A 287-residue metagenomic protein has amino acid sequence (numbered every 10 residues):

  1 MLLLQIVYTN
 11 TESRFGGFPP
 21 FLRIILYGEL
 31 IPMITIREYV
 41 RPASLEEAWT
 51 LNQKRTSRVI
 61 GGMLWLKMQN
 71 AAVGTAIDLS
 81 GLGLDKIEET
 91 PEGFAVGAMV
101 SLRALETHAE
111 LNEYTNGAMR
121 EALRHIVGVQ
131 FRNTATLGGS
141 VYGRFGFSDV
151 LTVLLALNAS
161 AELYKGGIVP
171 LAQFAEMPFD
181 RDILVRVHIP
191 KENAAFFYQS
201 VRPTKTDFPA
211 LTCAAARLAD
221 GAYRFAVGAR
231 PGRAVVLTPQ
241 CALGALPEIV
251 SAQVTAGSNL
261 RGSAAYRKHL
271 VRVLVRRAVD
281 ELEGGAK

Functional and structural regions predicted by a protein language model:
I6-K287: C-terminal structural segment of proteins
